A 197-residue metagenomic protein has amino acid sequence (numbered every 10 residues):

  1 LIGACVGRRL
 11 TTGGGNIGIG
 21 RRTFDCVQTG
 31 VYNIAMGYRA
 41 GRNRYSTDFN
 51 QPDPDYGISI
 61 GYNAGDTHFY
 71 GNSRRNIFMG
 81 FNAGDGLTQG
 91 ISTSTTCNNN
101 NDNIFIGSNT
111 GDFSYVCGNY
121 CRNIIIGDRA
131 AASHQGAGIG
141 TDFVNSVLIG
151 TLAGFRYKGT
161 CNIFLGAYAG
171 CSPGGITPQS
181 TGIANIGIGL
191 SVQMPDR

Functional and structural regions predicted by a protein language model:
L1-R197: Glycine- and small/polar-enriched repetitive beta-structure motifs of secreted/surface proteins
